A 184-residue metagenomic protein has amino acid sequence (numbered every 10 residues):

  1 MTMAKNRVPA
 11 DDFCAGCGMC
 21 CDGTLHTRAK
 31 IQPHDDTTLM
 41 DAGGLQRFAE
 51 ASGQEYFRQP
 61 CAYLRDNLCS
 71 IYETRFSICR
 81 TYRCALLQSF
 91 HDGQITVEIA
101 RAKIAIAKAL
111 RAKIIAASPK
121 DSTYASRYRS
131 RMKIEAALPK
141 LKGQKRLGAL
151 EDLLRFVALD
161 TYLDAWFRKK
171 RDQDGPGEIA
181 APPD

Functional and structural regions predicted by a protein language model:
M1-D184: Hydrophobic scaffolds flanking metal-cofactor catalytic centers in soluble metalloenzymes
